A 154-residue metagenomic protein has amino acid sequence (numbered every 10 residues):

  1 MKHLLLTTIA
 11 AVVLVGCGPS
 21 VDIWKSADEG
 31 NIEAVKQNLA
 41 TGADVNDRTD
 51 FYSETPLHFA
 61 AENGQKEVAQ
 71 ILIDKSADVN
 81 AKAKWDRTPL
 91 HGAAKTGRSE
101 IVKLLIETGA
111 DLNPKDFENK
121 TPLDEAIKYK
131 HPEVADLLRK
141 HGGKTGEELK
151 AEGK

Functional and structural regions predicted by a protein language model:
M1-L4: Positively charged n-region of N-terminal signal peptides that target proteins for export
V15-G16: C-terminal motif of bacterial Sec signal peptides marking the signal peptidase cleavage site
P19, Y52-S53, D86, N119: Start-of-repeat signature of ankyrin repeats
K25-G30, F59-Q65, G92-R98, E125-H131: Ankyrin repeat A-helix N-terminal signature
A34, E67-V68, E100-I101, E133-V134: Conserved ankyrin/ankyrin-like repeat signature
L39-D44, Q70-D78, K103-D111, R139-K144: Ankyrin repeat domain, specifically the short helix-to-loop turn at the C-terminus of the second helix of each repeat
T49-D50, A83, D116, L149: Ankyrin repeat boundary/linker residues
L112-K154: Leucine-rich solenoid repeat scaffolds
